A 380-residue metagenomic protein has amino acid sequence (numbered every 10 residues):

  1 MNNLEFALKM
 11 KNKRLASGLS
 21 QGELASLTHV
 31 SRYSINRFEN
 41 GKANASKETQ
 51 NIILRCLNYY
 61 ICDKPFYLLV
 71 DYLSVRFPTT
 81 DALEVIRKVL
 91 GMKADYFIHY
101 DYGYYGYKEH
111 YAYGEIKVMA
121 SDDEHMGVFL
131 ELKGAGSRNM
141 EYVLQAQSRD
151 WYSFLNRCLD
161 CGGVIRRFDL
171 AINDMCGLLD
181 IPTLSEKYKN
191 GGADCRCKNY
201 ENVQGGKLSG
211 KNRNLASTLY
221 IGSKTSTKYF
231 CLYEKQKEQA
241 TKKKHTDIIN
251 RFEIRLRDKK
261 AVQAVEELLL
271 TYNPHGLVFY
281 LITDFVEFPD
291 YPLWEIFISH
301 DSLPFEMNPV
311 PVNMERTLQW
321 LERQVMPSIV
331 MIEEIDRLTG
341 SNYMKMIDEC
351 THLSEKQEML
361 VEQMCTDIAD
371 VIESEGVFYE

Functional and structural regions predicted by a protein language model:
N2-L4, N12, A16, N58-N313 (+1 more regions): Structured, helix-rich domain cores that form ligand/interaction pockets
L8-K11, H29, S34, G210: Short alpha-helical segments used as structural interaction elements across diverse proteins
L8-L24, I52, M307: Short basic helix-loop element that most often maps to the first helix and adjoining turn of HTH DNA-binding modules
M10, Q21, R32, Q50 (+2 more regions): Helix-turn-helix DNA-binding elements, focusing on the entry/boundary residues of the two helices that contact DNA
G18-N36: Short alpha-helical DNA-recognition segment
S46-C62: DNA major-groove recognition helix of helix-turn-helix/homeodomain DNA-binding modules
